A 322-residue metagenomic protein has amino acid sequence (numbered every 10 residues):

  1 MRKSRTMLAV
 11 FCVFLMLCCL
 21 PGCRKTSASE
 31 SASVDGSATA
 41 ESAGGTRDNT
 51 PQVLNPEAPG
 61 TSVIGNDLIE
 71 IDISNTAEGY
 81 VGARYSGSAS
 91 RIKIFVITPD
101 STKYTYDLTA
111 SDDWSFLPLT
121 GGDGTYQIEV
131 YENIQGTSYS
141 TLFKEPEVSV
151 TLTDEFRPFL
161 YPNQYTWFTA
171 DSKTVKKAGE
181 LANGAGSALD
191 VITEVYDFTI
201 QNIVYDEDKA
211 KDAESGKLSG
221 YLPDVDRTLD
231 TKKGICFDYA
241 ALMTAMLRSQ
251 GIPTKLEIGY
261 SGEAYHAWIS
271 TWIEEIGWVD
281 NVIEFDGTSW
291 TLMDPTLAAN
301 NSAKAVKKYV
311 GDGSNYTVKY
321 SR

Functional and structural regions predicted by a protein language model:
R2-L189, W278-V279, Y316-R322: N-terminal accessory/pre-domain segments preceding catalytic cores
V13, Y196-I200, T244: Generic solvent-exposed, charged/amphipathic alpha-helical segments that serve as macromolecular interface scaffolds
I71, A213-L218, C236-F237: Short N-terminal helix-initiation segments at or just after the protein's N-terminus
V81-A83, S215, L256: Intrinsically disordered, low-complexity segments enriched in polar/charged residues with Gly/Pro, especially when
T105, T231-G234, E257-Y260: Alpha-helix capping and helix-loop boundary segments enriched in small/acidic/polar residues
P162-T231, V279, G287-T288, M293-A299 (+1 more regions): Secondary-structure boundary elements
V191, V195, K232-L247: Active-site nucleophilic cysteine motif
D238-R322: Hydrophobic/aromatic-rich core segments of domains that either
